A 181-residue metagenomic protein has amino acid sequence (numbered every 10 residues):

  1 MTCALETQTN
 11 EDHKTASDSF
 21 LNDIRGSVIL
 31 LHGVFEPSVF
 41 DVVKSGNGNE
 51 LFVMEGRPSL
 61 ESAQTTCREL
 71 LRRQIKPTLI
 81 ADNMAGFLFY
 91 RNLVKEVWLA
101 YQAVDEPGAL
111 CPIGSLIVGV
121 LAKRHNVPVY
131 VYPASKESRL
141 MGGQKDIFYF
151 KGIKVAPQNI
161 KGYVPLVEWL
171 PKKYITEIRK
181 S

Functional and structural regions predicted by a protein language model:
M1-T78: N-terminal active-site beta-alpha-beta segment that forms phosphate/nucleotide-binding and substrate-recognition loops
S59-S181: Conserved phosphate- and dinucleotide-binding cores of soluble alpha/beta proteins, encompassing both enzyme active
